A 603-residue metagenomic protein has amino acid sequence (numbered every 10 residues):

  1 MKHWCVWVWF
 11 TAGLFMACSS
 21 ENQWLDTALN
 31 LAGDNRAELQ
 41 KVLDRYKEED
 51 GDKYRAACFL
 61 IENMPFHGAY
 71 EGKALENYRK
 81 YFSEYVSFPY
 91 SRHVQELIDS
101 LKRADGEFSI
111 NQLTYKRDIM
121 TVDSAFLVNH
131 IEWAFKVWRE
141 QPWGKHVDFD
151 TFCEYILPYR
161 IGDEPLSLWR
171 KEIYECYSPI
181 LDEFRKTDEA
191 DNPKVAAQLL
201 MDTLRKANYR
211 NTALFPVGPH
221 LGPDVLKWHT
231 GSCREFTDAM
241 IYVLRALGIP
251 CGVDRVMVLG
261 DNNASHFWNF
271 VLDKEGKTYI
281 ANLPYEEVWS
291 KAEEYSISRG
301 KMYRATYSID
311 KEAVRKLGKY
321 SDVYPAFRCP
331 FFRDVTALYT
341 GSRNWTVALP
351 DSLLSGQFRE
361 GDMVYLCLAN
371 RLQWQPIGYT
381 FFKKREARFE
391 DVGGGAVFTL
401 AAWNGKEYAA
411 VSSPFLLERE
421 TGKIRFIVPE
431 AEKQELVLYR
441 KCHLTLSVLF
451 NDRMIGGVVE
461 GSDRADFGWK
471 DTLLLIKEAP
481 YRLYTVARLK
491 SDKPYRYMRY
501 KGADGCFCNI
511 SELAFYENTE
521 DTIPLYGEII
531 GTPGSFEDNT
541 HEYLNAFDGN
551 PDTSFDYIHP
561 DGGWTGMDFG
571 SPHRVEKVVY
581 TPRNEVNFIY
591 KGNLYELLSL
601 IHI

Functional and structural regions predicted by a protein language model:
M16-A17: C-terminal motif of bacterial Sec signal peptides marking the signal peptidase cleavage site
W24-G33, Y46-E48, E183-T203, T212-P223 (+1 more regions): Hydrophobic/aromatic-rich core segments of domains that either
Q40-K41, E49-W228, A264: Secondary-structure boundary elements
R343-G356, I603: A short, amphipathic beta-strand motif
E360-Y379, G461-A465, W469-K470, L475 (+1 more regions): Short amphipathic beta-strand segments in non-cytosolic proteins
E386-T399, W403-K406, D492: Short Pro-Gly-centered beta-turn/loop motif in secreted/extracellular proteins
G405-A431: Structured interaction patches on ligand/partner-binding surfaces of diverse proteins
A431-D471, A479-L600: Aromatic, loop-rich ligand-recognition surfaces of beta-strand-rich domains
